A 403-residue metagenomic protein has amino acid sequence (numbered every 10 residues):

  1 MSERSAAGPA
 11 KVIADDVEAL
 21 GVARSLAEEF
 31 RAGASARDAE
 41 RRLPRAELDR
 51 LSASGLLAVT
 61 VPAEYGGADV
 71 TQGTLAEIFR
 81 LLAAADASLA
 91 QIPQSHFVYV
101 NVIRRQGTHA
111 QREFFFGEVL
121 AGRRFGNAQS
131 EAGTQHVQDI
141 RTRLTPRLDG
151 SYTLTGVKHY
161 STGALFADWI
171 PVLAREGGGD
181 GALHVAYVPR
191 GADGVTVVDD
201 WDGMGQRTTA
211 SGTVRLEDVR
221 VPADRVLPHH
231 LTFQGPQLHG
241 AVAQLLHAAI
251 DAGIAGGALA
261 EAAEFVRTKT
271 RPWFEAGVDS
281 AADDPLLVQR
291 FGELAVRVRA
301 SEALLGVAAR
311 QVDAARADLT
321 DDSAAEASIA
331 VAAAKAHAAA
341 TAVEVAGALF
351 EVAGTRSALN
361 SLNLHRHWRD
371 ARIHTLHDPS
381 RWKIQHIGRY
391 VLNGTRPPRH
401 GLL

Functional and structural regions predicted by a protein language model:
M1-G21, S25, G401-L403: Basic/polar N-terminal segments that are highly enriched at the extreme N-terminus, encompassing both cleavable
G21, G253-G256, G292-R299, A332 (+2 more regions): Generic structural signal for well-ordered, non-transmembrane alpha-helical segments in soluble/cytosolic regions
R31, S35-D38, R299-A333, G347-A358: C-terminal helix-coil-helix/basic helical segment that borders enzyme active sites and/or dimer interfaces and provides
R45, D49-A53, V59-V157, T162: Glycine-rich flavin
H159-A164, A243-L246, H374-H377: Glycine-rich phosphate/pyrophosphate-binding beta-alpha loops
Y160-V197: A short core secondary-structure module
G203-R299: Glycine-rich beta->alpha junctions and the first turn(s) of the following alpha-helix
A353-L403: Glycine-rich phosphate/cofactor-binding loops in nucleotide/flavin-utilizing enzymes
